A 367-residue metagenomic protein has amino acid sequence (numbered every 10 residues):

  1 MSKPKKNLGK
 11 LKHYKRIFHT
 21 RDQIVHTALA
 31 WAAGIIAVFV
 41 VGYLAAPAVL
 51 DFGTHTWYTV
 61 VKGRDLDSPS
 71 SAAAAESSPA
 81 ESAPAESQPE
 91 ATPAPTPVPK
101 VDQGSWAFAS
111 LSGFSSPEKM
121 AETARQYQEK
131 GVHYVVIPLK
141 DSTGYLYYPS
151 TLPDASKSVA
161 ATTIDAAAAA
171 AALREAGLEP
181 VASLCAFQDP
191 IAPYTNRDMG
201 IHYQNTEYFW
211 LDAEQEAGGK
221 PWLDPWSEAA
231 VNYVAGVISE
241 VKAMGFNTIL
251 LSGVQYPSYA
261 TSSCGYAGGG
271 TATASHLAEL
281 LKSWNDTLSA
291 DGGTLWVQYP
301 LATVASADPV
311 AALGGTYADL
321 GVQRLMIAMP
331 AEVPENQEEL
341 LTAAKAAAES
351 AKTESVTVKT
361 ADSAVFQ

Functional and structural regions predicted by a protein language model:
M1-T27: N-terminal Lys/Arg-rich, disordered targeting/topogenic segments
T27-P47: Hydrophobic membrane-insertion alpha-helices, especially the h-region of bacterial N-terminal signal peptides
A46-T54, G314-Q367: Substrate-binding cleft of secreted/luminal carbohydrate-active enzymes
D51-D102: N-terminal, intrinsically disordered, polar/charged segments of Gram-positive cell-envelope systems that serve as
P97-F108, F187-S239: Active-site-adjacent "subsite" loops/lids of carbohydrate-active enzymes
K119-Y145, E240-S252, Y317-M326: Catalytic domains of carbohydrate-active enzymes, especially glycoside hydrolases
D141-C185, Y259-G292: Aromatic-lined substrate-binding rim segments of carbohydrate-active enzymes
V181-D189, L250-S252, T271-A311, A328 (+1 more regions): Aromatic-lined carbohydrate-recognition surfaces of secreted/lumenal glycan-active proteins
